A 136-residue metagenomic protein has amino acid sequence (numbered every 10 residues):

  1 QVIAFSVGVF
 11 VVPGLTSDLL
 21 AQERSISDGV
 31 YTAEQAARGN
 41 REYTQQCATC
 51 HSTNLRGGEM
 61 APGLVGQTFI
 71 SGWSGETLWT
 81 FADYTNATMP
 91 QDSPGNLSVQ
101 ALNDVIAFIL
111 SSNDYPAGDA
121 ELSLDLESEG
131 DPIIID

Functional and structural regions predicted by a protein language model:
Q1-G14: Bacterial N-terminal signal peptides
L19-E42, S93: Electrostatic cytochrome c docking/interface patches
R24-I26, P94-D136: Flexible coil segments in periplasmic/lumen-exposed cytochrome c-class electron-transfer proteins
G29-V30, N54, G63: Conserved beta-strand positions that form and line the central face of beta-propeller blades
E34, R38, E42, E59 (+3 more regions): Extracytoplasmic/secreted proteins, especially bacterial periplasmic and envelope-associated proteins
G39, Y43-N54, V105, I109: The canonical Cys-X-X-Cys-His
E59-V65: Short cysteine/histidine-rich zinc-coordinating motifs and their immediately flanking basic loops
V65-D83, Q91-N103: Electron-transfer interface patches adjacent to heme c in soluble/periplasmic c-type cytochromes and di-/multiheme
